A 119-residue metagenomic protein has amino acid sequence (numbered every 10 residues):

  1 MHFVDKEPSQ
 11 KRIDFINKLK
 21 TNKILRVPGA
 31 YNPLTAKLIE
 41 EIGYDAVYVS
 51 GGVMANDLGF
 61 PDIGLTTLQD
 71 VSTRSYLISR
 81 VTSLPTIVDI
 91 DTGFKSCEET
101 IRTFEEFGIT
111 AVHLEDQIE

Functional and structural regions predicted by a protein language model:
M1-G29, P33-E41: N-terminal amphipathic alpha-helix/helix-capping segment at the start of soluble metabolic enzymes
Q10-D14, F60-V88: Alpha-helix-loop-beta-strand connector modules within alpha/beta enzyme cores
T21-L25, Y44-D45, T82-T86, I109-T110: Short, well-ordered coil/turn segments that N-cap beta-strands
P28-Y31, L84, V88-S96: Glycine-rich beta-to-alpha transition loops that act as phosphate-gripper elements at the mouths of alpha/beta enzyme
N32, I39, I78, D89 (+2 more regions): Conserved, mostly hydrophobic/aromatic
P33-V53, G108: Catalytic domains of carbohydrate-active enzymes, especially glycoside hydrolases
A46-D70, T92-S96, V112-E119: Glycine-rich, proline-tolerant flexible connector loops at the mouths of alpha/beta enzymes
